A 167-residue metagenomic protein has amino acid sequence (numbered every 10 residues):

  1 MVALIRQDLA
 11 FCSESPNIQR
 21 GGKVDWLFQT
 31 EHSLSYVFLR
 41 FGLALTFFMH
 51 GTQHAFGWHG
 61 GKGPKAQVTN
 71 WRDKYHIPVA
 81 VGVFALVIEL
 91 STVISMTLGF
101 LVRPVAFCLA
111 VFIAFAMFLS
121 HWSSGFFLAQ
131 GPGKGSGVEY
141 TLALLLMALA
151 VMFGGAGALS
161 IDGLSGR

Functional and structural regions predicted by a protein language model:
V2-H59, N70, V79-V87, S91-R167: Extended, low-polarity transmembrane helix blocks
K65-Y75: Perimembrane loop-to-helix junctions flanking transmembrane segments
